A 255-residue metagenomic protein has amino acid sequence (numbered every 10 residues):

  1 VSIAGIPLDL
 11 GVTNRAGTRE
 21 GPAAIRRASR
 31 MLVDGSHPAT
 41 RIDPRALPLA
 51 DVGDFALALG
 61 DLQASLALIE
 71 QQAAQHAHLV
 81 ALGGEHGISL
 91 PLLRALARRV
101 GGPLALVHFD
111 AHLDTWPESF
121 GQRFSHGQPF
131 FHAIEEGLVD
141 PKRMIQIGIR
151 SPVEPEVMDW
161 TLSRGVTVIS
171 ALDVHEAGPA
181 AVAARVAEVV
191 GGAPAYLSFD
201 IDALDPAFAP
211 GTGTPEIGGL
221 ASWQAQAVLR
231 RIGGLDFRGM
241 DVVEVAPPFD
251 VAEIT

Functional and structural regions predicted by a protein language model:
V1-T255: Conserved alpha-helical scaffold segments that buttress catalytic/binding sites
